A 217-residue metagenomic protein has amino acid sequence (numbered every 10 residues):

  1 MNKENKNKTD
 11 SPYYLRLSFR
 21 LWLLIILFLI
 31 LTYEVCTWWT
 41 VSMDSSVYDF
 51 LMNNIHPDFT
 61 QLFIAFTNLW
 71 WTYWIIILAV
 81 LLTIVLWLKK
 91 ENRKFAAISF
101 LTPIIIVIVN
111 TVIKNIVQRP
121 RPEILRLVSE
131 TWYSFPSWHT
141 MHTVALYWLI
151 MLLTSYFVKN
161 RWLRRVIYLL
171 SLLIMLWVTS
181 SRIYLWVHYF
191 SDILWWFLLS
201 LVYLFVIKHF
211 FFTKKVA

Functional and structural regions predicted by a protein language model:
M1-W74, I116-L127: N-terminal transmembrane-helix/juxtamembrane module of multi-pass inner/ER membrane proteins
N7, E123-A217: Membrane-embedded catalytic cores of phosphoryl/pyrophosphoryl-handling enzymes
R16-L21, K94-T102, L163-L170, W195: Alpha-helical transmembrane segments of integral membrane proteins
W22-I26, S99, P103-V107, F197 (+1 more regions): Alpha-helical transmembrane spans of integral membrane proteins, capturing the lipid-embedded, hydrophobic core of TM
L29-L31, I104-V109, L173-R182: Aromatic-anchored segments of alpha-helical transmembrane domains
T32-Y33, Y48, A65-T67, N110-K114 (+5 more regions): Membrane-water interface at transmembrane helix exits
V41-S45, W87-N160: Membrane-interface loops
I76-W87, M151: Hydrophobic, aromatic-rich transmembrane alpha-helices and their immediate juxtamembrane boundary segments
